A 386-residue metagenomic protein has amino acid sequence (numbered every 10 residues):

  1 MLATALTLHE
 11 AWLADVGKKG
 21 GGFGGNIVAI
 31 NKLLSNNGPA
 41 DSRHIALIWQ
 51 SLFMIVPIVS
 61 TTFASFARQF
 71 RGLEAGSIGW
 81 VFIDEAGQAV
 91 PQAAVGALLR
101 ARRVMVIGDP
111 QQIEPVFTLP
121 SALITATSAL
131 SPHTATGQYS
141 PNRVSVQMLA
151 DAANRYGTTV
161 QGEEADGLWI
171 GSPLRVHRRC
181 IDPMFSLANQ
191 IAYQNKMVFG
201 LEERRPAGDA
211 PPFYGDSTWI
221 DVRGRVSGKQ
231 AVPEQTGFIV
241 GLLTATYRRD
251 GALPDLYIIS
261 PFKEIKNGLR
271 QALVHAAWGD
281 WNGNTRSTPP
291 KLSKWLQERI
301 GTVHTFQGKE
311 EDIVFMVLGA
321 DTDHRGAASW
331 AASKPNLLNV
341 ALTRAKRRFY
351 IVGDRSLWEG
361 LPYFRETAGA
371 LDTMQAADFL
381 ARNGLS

Functional and structural regions predicted by a protein language model:
M1-S77: Conserved helicase NTPase catalytic core signature
D41-H44, I58-W80, E85-G96, I300-H304 (+1 more regions): Conserved RecA-like ASCE ATPase "motif II neighborhood" in helicase/translocase motors
S77-I78, R100-R103, D166-G171, E310-I313 (+1 more regions): Short glycine-/polar-rich loops that comprise or flank the Walker A/P-loop and associated switch/sensor motifs
W80, Q88-A150: Signature of the SF2 helicase/ATPase Hel1-core->accessory helical subdomain module
P120-S172, L273, A277, D323-S386: Helicase C-terminal subdomain and adjacent C-terminal extension
L130-G228: Interdomain helical connector at the RecA1-RecA2 junction of SF1/SF2 helicase-like NTPases
N189-V274: Conserved helicase/translocase motor-coupling segment
R248-Y257, E264-T343, R355-E359, Q375-F379: Conserved helicase C-terminal RecA-like lobe
